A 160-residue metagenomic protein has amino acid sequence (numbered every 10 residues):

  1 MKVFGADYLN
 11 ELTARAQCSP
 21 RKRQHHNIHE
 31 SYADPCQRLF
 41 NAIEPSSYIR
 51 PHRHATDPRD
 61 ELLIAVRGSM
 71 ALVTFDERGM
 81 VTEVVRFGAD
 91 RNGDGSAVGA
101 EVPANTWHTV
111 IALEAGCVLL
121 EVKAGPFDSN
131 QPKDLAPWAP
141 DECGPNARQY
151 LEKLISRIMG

Functional and structural regions predicted by a protein language model:
M1-Q37, V84-N92, K153-G160: A short, N-terminal "cap"/entry segment at the start of jelly-roll beta-barrel domains of the cupin/DSBH fold
N27-S31, R50-A55, I111-A112: Short histidine-centered beta-strand/loop micro-motifs that create catalytic or ligand/metal-coordination sites
F40-N41, D60-A65, A100, V110: His/acidic/aromatic-lined binding-pocket segments of jelly-roll/cupin-type domains and related regulatory beta-sandwich
F40-R59, R91-N92: Conserved short histidine dyad/triad with adjacent acidic residue
P51-H52, L72-T74, A100-V102, H108-L113 (+1 more regions): Short beta-strand His + acidic residue motifs that chelate non-heme Fe in jelly-roll/DSBH and cupin folds
P58-R78: Glycine- and acidic-residue-biased ligand/ion/polar-headgroup-sensing regions
D76-H108: Short acidic-glycine-tyrosine-enriched beta hairpin
V84, G93-D94, W107-G160: Double-stranded beta-helix
